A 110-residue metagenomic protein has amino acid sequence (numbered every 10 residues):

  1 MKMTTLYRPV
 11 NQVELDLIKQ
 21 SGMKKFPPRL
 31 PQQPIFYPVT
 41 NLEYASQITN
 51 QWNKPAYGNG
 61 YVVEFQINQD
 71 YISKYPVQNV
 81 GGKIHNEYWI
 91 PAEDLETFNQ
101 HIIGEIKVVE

Functional and structural regions predicted by a protein language model:
M1-K25, R29-F36, E43-E110: Conserved NAD+-utilizing ADP-ribose enzyme module
